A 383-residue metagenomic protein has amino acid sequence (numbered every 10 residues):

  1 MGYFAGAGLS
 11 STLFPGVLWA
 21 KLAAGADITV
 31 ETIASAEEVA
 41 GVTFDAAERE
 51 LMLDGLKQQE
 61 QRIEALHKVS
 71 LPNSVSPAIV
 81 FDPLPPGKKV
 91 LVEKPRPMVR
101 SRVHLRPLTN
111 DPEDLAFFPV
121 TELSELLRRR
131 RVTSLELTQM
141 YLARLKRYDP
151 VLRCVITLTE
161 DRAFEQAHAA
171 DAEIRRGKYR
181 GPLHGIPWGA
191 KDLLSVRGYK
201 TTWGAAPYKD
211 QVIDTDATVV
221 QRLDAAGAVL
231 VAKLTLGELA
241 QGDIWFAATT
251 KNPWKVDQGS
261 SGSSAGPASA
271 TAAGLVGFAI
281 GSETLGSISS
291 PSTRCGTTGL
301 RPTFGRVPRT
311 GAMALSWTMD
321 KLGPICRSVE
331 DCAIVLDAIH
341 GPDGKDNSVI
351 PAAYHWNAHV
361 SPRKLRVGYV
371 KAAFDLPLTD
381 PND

Functional and structural regions predicted by a protein language model:
M1-E165: An N-terminal boundary/leader segment
S101-D114, L183-W203, A358-D375: Short helix-loop capping/hinge segments that flank enzyme active sites or metal/cofactor-binding pockets
S101-R106, R301-D383: A short helix-breaking turn/cap at a secondary-structure junction
E122-R129, Y208-Q211, D320-R327: Short, well-ordered beta-strand elements within core beta-sheets of diverse protein domains
L135, A170-I186, D331, H359-G368: Immediate post-signal peptide segment of exported/extracytoplasmic ligand-binding proteins
V151-A206: N-terminal, positively charged, Ser/Thr/Ala/Gly-biased leader segments that form transit/presequence-like amphipathic
L183-L322, V370-A372: Short glycine/serine-rich loop/turn segments
